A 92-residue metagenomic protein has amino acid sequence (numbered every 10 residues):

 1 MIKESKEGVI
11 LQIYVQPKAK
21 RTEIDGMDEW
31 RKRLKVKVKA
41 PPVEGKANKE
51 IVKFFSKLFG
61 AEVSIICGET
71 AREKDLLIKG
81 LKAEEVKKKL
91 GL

Functional and structural regions predicted by a protein language model:
M1-E44, K49, K57-L58, E62-T70 (+1 more regions): Contiguous, often N-terminal, cationic amphipathic patches that form binding interfaces
K53: Active-site phosphate/pyrophosphate- and oxyanion-stabilizing loops and adjacent acidic/basic residues in soluble
